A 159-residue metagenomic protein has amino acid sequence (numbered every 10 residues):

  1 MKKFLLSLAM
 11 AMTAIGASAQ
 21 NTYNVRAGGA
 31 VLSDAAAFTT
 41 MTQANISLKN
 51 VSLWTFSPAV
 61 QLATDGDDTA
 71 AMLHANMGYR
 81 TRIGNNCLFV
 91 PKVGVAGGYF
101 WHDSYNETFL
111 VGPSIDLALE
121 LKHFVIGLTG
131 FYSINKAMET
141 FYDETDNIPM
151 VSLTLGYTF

Functional and structural regions predicted by a protein language model:
M1-T22, F159: Cleavable N-terminal export/targeting peptides
F4, Q20-V25, N50-F56, N85-P91 (+2 more regions): Outer-envelope beta-barrel architecture signal
A19-T64, G156: Short glycine/proline- and aromatic-enriched beta-strand/turn motifs that initiate or cap beta-hairpins
N21-Y23, A36-T42, W54, D67-L73 (+3 more regions): Residues that define the transmembrane beta-barrel architecture of outer-membrane proteins
V25-V31, P58-L62, A75-M77, P91-Y99 (+3 more regions): Transmembrane beta-barrel strands of outer-membrane/channel proteins
G28-D34, V60-D67, R82-G84, A96-S104 (+1 more regions): Sequence/structural signature of outer-membrane beta-barrel proteins
N45-V51, G78-G84, A118-K122, G156-T158: Structural signature of outer-membrane beta-barrel channels/translocons
F56, S114-F159: Predominantly the C-terminal beta-signal and adjacent terminal strand-loop region of outer-membrane beta-barrel
